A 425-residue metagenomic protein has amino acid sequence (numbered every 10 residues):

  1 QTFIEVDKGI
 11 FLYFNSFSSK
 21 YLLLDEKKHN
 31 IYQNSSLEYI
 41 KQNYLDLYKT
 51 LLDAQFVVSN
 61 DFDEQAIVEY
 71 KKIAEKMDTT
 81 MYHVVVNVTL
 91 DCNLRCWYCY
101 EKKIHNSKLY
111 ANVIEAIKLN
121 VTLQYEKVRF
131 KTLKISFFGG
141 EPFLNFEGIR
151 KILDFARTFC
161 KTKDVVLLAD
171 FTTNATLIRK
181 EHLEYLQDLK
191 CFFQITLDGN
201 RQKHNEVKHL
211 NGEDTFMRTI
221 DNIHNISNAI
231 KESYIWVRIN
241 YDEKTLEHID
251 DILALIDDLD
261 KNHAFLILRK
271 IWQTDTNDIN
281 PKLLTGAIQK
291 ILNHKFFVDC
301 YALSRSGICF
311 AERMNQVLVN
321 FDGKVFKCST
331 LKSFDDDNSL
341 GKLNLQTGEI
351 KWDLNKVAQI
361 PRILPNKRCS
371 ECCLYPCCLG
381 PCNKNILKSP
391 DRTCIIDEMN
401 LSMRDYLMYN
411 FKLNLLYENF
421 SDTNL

Functional and structural regions predicted by a protein language model:
Q1-L47, L364-L425: Radical SAM enzyme core and accessory elements
T2-L23, L45-V85: N-terminal [4Fe-4S]-dependent radical SAM core
S16, V319-N320: Short, acidic, Ser/Thr-enriched surface-loop or helix-capping motifs
I73-Y100, K118, T122-S136, G323 (+1 more regions): N-terminal pre-triad scaffold of radical SAM enzymes
R95, C99-K102, L331, Y375 (+2 more regions): Cys/His-rich metal-chelating microdomains
I114, K118-S136, N145-K270: Radical SAM/AdoMet-radical enzyme domain recognition
N280-R305, T330-L379: C-terminal accessory region of radical SAM enzymes
F310-M314: Short, small/polar residue-rich loop motifs at catalytic or cofactor-binding pockets
